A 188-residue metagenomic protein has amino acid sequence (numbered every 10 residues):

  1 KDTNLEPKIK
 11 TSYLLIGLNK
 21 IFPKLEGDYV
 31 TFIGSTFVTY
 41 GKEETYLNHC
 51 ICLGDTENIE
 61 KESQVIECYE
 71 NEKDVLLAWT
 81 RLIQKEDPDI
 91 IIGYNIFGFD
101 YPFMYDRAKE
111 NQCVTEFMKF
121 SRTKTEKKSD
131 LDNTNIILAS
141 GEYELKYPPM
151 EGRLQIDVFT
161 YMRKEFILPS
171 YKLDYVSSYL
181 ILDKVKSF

Functional and structural regions predicted by a protein language model:
K1-F188: Metal-dependent nucleotidyl/phosphoryl-transfer cores and adjacent nucleic-acid-binding surfaces
